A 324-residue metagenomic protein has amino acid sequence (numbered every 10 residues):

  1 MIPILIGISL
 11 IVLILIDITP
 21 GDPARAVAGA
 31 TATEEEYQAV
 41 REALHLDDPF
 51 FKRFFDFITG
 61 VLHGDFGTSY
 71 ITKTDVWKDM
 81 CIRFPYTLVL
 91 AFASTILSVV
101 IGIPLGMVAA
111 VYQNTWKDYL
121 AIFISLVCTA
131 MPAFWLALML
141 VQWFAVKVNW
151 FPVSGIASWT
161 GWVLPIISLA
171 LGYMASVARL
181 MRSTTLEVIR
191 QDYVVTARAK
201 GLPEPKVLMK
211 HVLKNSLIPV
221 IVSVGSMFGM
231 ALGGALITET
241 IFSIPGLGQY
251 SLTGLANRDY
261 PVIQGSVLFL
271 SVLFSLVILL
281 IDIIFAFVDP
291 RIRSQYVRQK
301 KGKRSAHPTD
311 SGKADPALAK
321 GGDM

Functional and structural regions predicted by a protein language model:
M1, V89, I101-L140: Cytoplasmic-entry segments and transmembrane alpha-helices of multi-pass inner-membrane transporters
I4-F55, A145-L164: Hydrophobic alpha-helical transmembrane segments of membrane transport/permease proteins and related membrane-embedded
T19, C128-M131, L232: Transmembrane helix irregularities
V27-I71, V297-M324: Membrane-topology segments of multi-pass transport proteins
E42-F50, F66-V76, S158, V177 (+1 more regions): Membrane-interfacial helix-loop-helix junctions in multi-pass membrane proteins
D47-I103: An internal, D/E-rich "acidic patch" concept
K73, I122-S183: Membrane-water interface segments at transmembrane-helix boundaries in multipass membrane proteins
M80-K117, I156-A306, P316, G322-M324: Alpha-helical transmembrane segments of integral membrane proteins, especially multi-pass inner/plasma-membrane
